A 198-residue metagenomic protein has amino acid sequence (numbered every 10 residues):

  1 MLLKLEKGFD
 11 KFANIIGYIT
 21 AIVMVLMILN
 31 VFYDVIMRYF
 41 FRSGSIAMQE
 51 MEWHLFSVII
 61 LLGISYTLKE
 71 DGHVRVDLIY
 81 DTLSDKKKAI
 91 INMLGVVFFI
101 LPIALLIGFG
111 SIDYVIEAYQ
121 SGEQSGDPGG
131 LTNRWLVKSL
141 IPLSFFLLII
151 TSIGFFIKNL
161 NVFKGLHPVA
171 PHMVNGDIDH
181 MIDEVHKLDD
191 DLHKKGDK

Functional and structural regions predicted by a protein language model:
M1-K198: Alpha-helical transmembrane segments and membrane-interface helix-loop junctions in multi-pass membrane proteins
